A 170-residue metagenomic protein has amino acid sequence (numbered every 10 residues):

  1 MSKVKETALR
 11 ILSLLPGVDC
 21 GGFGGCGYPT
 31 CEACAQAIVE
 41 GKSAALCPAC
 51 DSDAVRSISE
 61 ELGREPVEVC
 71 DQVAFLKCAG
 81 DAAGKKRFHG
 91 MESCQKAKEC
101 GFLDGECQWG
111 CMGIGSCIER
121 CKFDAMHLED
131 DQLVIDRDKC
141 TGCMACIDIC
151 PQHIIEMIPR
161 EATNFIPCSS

Functional and structural regions predicted by a protein language model:
M1-V134, D138-K139, I147-S170: Ferredoxin-type iron-sulfur electron-transfer modules and their immediate structural context
